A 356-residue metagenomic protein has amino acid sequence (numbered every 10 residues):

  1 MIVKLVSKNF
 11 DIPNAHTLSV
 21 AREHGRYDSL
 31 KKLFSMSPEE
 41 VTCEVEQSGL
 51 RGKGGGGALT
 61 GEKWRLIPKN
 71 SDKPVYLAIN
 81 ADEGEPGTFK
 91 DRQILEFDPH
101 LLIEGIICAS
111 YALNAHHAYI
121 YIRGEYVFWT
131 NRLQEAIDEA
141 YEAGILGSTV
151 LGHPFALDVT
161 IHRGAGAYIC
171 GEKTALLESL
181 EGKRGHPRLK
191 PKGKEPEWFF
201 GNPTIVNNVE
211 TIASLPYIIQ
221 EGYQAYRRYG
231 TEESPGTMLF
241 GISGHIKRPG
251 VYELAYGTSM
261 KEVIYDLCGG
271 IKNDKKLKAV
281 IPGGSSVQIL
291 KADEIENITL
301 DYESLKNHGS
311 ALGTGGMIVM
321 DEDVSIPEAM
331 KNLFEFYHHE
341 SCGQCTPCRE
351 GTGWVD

Functional and structural regions predicted by a protein language model:
M1-E44: Cofactor-/ligand-binding subdomain signature composed of acidic, glycine-rich, tryptophan-containing flexible loops
A21-Y27, N80-D91, K194-F200, G241-I246: Gly-rich Lys/Arg/Thr-decorated short loops/hinges at beta-loop-alpha junctions or inter-strand turns that position
D28-E44, K73-V75, A81, K90-L95 (+5 more regions): Ferredoxin-type iron-sulfur electron-transfer modules in oxidoreductases and energy-metabolism complexes
L33-V75: N-terminal glycine-rich phosphate/pyrophosphate-binding loops that anchor nucleotide-derived ligands and cofactors
Q47-L59, Y168-C170, K278-S286, S310 (+1 more regions): Local cysteine-cluster metal-coordination motifs and their immediate loop/turn environment, predominantly Fe-S cluster
D98-A112: Histidine-anchored nucleotide/phosphate-binding helix
G105-A109, A255-D274: Short amphipathic, charge-patterned alpha-helical segments
T130-Y256, C268: Hydrophobic alpha-helical positions that pack around
